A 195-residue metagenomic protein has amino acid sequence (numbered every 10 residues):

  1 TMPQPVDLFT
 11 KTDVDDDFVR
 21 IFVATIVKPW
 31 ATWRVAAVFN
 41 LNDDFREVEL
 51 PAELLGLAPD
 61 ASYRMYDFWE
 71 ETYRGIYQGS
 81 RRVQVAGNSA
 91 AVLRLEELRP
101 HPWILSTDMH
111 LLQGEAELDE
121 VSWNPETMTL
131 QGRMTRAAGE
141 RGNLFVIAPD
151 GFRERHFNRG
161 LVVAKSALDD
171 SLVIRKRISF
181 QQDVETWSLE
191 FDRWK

Functional and structural regions predicted by a protein language model:
T1-L41, E53, Y73, R94-N124: Glycan-recognition and catalytic regions of carbohydrate-active enzymes
T32-R34, M128-L130, G142: Structural beta-strand segments of beta-rich domains
A36, M65, L93, G132: Hydrophobic, well-ordered secondary-structure elements that form the walls of internal hydrophobic environments
L41-P59, R133-G151: Surface-exposed beta-strand/loop patches in extracellular or lumenal glycoproteins
F45-E49, R74-Y77, P102-S106, R141-L144 (+1 more regions): Extended hydrophobic-aromatic, low-complexity segments
E53-E70, I147-V162: Solvent-exposed beta-hairpin/edge-strand motifs
G75-E117, L168-K195: C-terminal beta-strand-rich structural cap/linker in extracellular carbohydrate-active enzymes
E140-R153, D183-K195: Extended Gly/Ser/Thr-rich low-complexity repeat segments, especially those forming or decorating extracellular
